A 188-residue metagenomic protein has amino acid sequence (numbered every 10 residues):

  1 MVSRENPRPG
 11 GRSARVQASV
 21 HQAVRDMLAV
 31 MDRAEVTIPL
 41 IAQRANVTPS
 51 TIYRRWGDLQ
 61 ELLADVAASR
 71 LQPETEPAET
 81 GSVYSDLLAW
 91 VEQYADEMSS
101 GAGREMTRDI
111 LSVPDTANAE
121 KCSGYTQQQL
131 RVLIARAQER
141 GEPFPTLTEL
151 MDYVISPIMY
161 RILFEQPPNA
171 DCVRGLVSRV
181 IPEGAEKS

Functional and structural regions predicted by a protein language model:
M1-R44: Basic, helix-initiating cap at the start of DNA-binding domains
V30-R33, N46, Y53-L63: HTH DNA-binding helix-turn interface
I38, A67-E74: Short, basic, alpha-helical segments at the C-terminal edge of helix-turn-helix-like DNA-binding modules
Q60-A67, D96-A117, D152: Amphipathic alpha-helical segments used for helix-helix packing
T75-R104: Hydrophobic alpha-helical connector segments
D96-E97, P114-R140, T148, D152 (+1 more regions): Amphipathic alpha-helical packing segments from all-alpha helical-bundle domains
R131, P143-F164, P168-P182: Hydrophobic alpha-helical segments that form the core of small-molecule binding pockets and/or dimer interfaces
